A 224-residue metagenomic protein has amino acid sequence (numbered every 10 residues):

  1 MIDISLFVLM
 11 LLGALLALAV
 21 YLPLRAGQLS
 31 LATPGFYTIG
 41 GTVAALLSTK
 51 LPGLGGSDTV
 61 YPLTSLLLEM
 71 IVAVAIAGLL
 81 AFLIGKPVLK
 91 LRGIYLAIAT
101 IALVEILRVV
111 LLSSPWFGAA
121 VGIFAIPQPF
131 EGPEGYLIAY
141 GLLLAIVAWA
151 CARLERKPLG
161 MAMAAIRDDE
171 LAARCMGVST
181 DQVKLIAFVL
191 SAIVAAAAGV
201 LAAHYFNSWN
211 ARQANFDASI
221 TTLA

Functional and structural regions predicted by a protein language model:
M1-A224: Transmembrane alpha-helices and adjacent helix-loop boundaries
